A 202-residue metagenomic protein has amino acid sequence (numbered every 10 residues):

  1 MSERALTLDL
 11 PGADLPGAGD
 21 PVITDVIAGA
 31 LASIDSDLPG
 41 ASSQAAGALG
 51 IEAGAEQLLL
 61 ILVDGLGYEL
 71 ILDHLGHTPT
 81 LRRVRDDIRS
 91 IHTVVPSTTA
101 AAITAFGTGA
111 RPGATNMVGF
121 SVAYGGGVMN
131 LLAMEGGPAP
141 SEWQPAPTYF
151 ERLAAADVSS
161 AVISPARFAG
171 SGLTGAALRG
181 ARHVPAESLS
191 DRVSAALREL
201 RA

Functional and structural regions predicted by a protein language model:
M1-G40, D73-D87, V94-A202: His/Asp/Glu-rich, glycine-adjacent segments that coordinate divalent cations and/or stabilize oxyanion chemistry on
S36-E52: Short, motif-level signal for alpha-helix interfacial/capping segments enriched in acidic residues and aromatics/proline
Q44, D64, I88-R89: Short secondary-structure boundary micro-motifs
G50-L58, V63, V94-T98: Generic, well-ordered alpha-helical segments
A55-Y68, F106, A202: Beta-strand elements within well-structured catalytic alpha/beta cores of enzymes that handle phosphate/sulfate esters
